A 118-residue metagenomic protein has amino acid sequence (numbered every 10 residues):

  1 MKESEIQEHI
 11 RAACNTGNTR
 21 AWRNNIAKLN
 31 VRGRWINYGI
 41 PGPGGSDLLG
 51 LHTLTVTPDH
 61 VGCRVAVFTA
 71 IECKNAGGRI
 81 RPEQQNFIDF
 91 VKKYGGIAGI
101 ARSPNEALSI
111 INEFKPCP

Functional and structural regions predicted by a protein language model:
M1-P118: Catalytic phosphate/metal-binding cores of nucleic-acid and nucleotide-processing enzymes, i.e., regions that mediate
